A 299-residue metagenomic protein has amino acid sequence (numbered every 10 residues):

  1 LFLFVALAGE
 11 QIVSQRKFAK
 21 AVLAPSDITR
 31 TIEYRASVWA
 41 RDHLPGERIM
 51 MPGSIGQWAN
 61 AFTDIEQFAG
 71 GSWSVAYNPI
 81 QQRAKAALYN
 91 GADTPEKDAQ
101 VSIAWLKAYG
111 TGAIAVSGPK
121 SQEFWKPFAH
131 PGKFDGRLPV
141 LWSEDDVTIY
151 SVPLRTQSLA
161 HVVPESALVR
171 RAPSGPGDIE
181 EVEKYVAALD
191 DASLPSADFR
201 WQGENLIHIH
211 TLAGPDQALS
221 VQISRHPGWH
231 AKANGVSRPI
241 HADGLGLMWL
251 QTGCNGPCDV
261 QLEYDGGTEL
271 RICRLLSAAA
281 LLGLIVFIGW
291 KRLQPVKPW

Functional and structural regions predicted by a protein language model:
L1-A24, R35, T63, T111-V116 (+2 more regions): Membrane-embedded transmembrane-helix bundle of lipid-linked glycan/lipid transferases
F2-N78, I209: Extracytoplasmic
A36-A40, G46-E47, Q100-W105, G136-L138 (+3 more regions): Generic recognition of flexible, low-complexity loop/linker segments
M51-G53, G70, S117, P153 (+1 more regions): Generic beta-strand/beta-sheet core signal
Q67-A115, F199: Luminal/periplasmic acceptor-recognition loop/helix of membrane-associated glycosyltransferases
A69, E180-W299: Active-site-proximal, structured, solvent-exposed surfaces of multi-pass membrane proteins that position macromolecular
T111-E180: Aromatic/acidic, Gly/Pro-rich catalytic loop(s) in extracytoplasmic/lumenal soluble domains of multi-pass membrane
